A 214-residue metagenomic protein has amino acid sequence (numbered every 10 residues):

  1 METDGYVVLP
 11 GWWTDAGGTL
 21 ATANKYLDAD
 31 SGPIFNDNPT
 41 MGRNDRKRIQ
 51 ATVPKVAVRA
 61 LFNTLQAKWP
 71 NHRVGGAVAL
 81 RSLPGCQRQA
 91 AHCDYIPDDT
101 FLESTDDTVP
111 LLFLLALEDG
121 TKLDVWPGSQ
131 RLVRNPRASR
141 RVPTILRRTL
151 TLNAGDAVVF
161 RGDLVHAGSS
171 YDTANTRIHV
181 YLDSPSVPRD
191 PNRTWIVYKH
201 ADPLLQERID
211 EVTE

Functional and structural regions predicted by a protein language model:
E2-D99: Non-heme Fe(II)-dependent double-stranded beta-helix
Y6, P110, N175-R177: Short hydrophobic/aromatic beta-strand or adjacent loop that forms the aromatic wall/cage of a ligand/substrate-binding
V8-G11, R73-G76, L112-L114, D124-W126 (+1 more regions): A structural signal for short, well-ordered beta-strand segments and their strand-loop junctions that often border
W12, G128, Y171: Surface loops and adjacent helix of pleckstrin homology
W13-A16, A79-P84, I96, E118-G120 (+3 more regions): Short, solvent-exposed loop/turn segments at secondary-structure junctions
C86-L152, R189-I196: Catalytic core of non-heme Fe(II) oxygenases with the double-stranded beta-helix
T151-H166, D183: Conserved metal-binding segment of the jelly-roll/cupin
L164-V165, S169-E214: Non-heme Fe(II)/2-oxoglutarate
